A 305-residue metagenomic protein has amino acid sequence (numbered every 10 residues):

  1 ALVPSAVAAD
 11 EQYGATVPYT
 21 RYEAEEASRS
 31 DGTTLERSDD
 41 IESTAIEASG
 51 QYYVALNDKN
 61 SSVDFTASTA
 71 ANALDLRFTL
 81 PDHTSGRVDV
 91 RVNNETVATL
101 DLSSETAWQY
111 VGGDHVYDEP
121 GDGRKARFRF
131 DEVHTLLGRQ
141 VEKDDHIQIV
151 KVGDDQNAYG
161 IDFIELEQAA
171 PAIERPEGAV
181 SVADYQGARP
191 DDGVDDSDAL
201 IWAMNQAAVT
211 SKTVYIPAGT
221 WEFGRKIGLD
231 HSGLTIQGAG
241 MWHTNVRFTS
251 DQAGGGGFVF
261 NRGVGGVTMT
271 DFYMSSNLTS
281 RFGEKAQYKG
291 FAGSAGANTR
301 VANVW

Functional and structural regions predicted by a protein language model:
A1-A9: Sec-dependent, cleavable N-terminal signal peptides
D10-E177: Extracytoplasmic
T33-G50, A188-W202, E284: Short, polar loop/linker segments at the starts of domains and inter-domain junctions
V182-P217: Acidic Gly/Asp/Thr-rich repetitive segments characteristic of extracellular carbohydrate-active and adhesion proteins
I201-Q206, W221-Q237, N245-D271, S275-N298: Extracellular beta-strand-rich solenoid/capping regions of secreted or surface-exposed proteins that bind or remodel
